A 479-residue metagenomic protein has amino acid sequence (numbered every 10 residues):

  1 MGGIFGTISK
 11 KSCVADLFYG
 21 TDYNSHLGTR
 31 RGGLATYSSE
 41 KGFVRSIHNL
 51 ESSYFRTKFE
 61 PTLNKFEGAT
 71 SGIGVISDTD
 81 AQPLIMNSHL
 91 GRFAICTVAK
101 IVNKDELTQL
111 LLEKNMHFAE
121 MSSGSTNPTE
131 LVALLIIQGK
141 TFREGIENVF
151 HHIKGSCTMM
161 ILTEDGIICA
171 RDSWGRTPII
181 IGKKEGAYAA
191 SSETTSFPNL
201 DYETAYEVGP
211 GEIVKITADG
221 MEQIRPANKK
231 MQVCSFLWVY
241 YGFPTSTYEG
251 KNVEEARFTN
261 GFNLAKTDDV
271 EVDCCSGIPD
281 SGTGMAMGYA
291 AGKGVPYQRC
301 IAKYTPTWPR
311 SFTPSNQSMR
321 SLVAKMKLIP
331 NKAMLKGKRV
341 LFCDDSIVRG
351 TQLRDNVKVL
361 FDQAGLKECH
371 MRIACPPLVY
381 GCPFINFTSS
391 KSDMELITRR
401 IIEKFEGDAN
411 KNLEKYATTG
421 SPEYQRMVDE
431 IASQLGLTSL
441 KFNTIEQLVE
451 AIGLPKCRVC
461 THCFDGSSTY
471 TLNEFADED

Functional and structural regions predicted by a protein language model:
M1-G209, K215-V272, I278: Conserved short alpha-helical segments that host acidic/polar catalytic motifs at enzyme active sites
S12-V14, N103, R176-T177, F197-P198 (+6 more regions): Flexible loop/turn segments at secondary-structure boundaries
G28, V270-S281, M285, H370 (+1 more regions): Short glycine-rich phosphate-binding loop at a beta-alpha junction
S122-E130, Y297-R310, G407-N410, L437-I452: A conserved beta-strand->alpha-helix junction
L131-K140, P279, A291-W308: Amphipathic alpha-helical
D165-G166, D201-E207, K358-D479: PRPP-dependent phosphoribosyltransferase catalytic core
C275, G282-Y289, K293, Y297 (+2 more regions): Extended, hydrophobic alpha-helical segments in both membrane/secreted and soluble proteins
G294-V340, G350-T351, V379-K391: Short, glycine/charge-rich flexible loops or terminal/linker lids adjacent to PRPP-binding catalytic cores
